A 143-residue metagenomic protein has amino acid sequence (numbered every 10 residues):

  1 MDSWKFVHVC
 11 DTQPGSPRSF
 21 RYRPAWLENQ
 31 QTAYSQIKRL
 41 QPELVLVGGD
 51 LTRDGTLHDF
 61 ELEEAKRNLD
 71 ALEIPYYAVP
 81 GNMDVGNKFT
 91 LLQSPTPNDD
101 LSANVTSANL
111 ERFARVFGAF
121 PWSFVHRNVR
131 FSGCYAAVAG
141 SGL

Functional and structural regions predicted by a protein language model:
M1-D59: N-terminal active-site segment of His-dependent metallophosphoesterases
L57-L143: Extended active-site neighborhood of metal-dependent phosphoesterases/phosphodiesterases
